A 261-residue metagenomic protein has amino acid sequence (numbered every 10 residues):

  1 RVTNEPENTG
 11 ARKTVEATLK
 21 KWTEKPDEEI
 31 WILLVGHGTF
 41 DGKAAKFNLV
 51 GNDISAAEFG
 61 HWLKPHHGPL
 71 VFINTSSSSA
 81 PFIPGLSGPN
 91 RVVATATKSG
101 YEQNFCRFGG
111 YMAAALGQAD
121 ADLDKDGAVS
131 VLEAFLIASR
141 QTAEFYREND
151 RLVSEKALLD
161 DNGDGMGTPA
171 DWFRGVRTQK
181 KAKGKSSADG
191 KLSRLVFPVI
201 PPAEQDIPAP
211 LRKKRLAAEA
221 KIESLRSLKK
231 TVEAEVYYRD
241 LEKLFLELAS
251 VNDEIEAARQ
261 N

Functional and structural regions predicted by a protein language model:
R1-E28: Functional beta-strand-loop-alpha-helix junction segments that form "active/interaction loops" within catalytic
P6-K13, L49-A57, S76, E102-R107 (+3 more regions): Soluble non-cytosolic domains of exported or imported proteins
R12-L19, A56-L63, S79, R91 (+6 more regions): Extracytoplasmic/secreted envelope proteins and their assembly/folding machinery, especially bacterial periplasmic
K20-D27, K64-G68, S78, P84-S87 (+7 more regions): Sec-exported extracytoplasmic/periplasmic mature domains
D27, V35-H66: A short, glycine/acidic-enriched catalytic loop
W31-V35, V71-I73: Structural motif
L70-P169: Active-site-proximal C-terminal subdomain of hydrolase catalytic domains
R151-N261: Disordered regulatory segments flanking catalytic cores
